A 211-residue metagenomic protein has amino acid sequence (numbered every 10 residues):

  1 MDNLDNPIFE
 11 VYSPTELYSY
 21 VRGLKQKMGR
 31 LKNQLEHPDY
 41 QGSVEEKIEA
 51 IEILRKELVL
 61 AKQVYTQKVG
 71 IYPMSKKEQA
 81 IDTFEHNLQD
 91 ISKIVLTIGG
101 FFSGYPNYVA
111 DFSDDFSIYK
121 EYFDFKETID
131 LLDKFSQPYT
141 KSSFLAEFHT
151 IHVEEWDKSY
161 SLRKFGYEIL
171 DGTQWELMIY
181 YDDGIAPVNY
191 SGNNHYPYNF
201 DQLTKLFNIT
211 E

Functional and structural regions predicted by a protein language model:
M1, D5-F9, K32, Q41 (+2 more regions): Intrinsically disordered, low-complexity regions
M1-G29: Short, charge/polar-rich alpha-helical segments
S13, Y20, K27, Q34 (+2 more regions): Charged, solvent-exposed faces of alpha-helical coiled-coils
G29, G42-E45, R55-N107, L132-S142 (+2 more regions): Short, well-ordered, aromatic-rich surface patches in folded extracellular/luminal domains
K32-I48: Short, Lys/Glu-rich amphipathic helical modules
P106-L131, Q137: Short, flexible N-terminal segments of the mature chain
